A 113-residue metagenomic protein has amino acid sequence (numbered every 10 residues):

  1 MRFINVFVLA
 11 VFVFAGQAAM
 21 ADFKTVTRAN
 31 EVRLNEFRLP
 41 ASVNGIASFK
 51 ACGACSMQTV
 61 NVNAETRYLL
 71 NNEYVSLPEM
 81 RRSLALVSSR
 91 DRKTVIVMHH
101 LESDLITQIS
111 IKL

Functional and structural regions predicted by a protein language model:
R2-N5, G16-N61, N71-L113: Short, flexible, surface-exposed loop segments at domain boundaries
F7-L9: Short helix-onset patch at the extreme N-terminus, typifying the N->h transition of secretory signal peptides
V11-F14: Repetitive helical segments and hydrophobic/amphipathic motifs
E65-T66: Small-residue (G/S/T/A) turn/hinge positions that recur once per unit in extracellular repeat modules
